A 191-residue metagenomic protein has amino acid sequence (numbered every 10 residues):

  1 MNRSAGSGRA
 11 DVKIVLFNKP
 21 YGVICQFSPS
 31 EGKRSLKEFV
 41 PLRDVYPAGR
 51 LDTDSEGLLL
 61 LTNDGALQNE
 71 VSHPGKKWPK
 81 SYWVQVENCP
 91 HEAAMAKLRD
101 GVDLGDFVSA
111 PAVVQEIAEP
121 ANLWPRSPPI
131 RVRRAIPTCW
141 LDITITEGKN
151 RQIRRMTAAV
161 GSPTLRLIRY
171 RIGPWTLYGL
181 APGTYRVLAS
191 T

Functional and structural regions predicted by a protein language model:
N2-T191: RNA pseudouridine synthases
